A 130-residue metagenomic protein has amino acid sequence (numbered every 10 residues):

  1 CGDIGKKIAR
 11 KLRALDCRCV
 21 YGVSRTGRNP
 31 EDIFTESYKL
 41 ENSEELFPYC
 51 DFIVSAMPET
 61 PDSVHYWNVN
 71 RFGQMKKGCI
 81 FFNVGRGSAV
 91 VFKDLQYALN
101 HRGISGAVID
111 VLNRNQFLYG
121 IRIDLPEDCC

Functional and structural regions predicted by a protein language model:
C1, R25: Cofactor-binding loop segments of dinucleotide-utilizing enzymes, especially the Rossmann-like FAD- and NAD(P)+-binding
I4: Hydrophobic/small residue at the entry helix of a nucleotide-binding pocket
I8, L12, M75: Aromatic pocket-lining residues of Rossmann-like dinucleotide-binding sites
L12-R13, P30: A generic structural signal for well-ordered alpha-helical segments
A14-L15, H101: Residues at the C-terminal ends
R18-V20: Short beta-strand element of Class I
G27-R122: Rossmann-like adenosine-cofactor binding region
R122-C130: Short FAD-binding loop at a beta-strand-to-alpha-helix junction that anchors the flavin cofactor in diverse
